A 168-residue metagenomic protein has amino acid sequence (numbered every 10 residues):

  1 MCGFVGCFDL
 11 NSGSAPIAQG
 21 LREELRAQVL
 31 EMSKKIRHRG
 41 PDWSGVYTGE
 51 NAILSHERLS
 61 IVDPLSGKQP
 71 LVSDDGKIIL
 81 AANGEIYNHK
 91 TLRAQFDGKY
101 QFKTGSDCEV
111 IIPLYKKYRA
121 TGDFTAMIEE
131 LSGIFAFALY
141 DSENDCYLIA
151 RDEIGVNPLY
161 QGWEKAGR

Functional and structural regions predicted by a protein language model:
M1-R168: N-terminus-centric sequence/structural signature that marks the extreme N-terminus and adjacent "lid/interface" module
